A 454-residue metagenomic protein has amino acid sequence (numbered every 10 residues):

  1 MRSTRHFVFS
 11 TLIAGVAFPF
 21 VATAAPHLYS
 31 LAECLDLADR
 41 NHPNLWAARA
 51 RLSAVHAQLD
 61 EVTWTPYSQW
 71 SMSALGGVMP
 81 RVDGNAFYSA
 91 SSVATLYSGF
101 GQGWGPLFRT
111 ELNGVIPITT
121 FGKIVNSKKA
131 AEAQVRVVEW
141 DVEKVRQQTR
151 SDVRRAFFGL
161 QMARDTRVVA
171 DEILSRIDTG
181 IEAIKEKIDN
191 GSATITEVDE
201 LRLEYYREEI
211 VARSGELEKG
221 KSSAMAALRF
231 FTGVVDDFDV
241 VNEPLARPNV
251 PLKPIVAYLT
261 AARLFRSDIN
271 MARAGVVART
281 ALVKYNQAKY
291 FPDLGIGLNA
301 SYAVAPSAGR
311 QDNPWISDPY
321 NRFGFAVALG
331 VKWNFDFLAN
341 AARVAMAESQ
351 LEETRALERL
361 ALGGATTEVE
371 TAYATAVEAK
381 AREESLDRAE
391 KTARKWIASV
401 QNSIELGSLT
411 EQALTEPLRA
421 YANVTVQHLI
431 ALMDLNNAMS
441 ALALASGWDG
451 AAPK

Functional and structural regions predicted by a protein language model:
M1-R40, N85-Y97, G215-T260, A441-K454: Terminal intrinsically disordered/low-complexity segments used for targeting and assembly
T23-R81, I118, I195-E197, V241-V277 (+4 more regions): Bacterial Sec-pathway N-terminal export signals of envelope proteins
P26-H27, S73-I116, P244-L252, K284 (+2 more regions): Small/polar, glycine/serine/threonine/aspartate-rich low-complexity segments that form flexible
Y29, V142, R146-R263, T375 (+4 more regions): Periplasmic alpha-helical coiled-coil/stalk elements that build and connect Gram-negative outer-membrane
D36-W46, S53-Q69, G99-W104, E111-K129 (+7 more regions): A glycine-/polar-enriched beta->alpha junction
A47-V62, V145, T149-V168, E186 (+6 more regions): Amphipathic alpha-helical coiled-coil segments
L217, S267, A431: Metallo-beta-lactamase
